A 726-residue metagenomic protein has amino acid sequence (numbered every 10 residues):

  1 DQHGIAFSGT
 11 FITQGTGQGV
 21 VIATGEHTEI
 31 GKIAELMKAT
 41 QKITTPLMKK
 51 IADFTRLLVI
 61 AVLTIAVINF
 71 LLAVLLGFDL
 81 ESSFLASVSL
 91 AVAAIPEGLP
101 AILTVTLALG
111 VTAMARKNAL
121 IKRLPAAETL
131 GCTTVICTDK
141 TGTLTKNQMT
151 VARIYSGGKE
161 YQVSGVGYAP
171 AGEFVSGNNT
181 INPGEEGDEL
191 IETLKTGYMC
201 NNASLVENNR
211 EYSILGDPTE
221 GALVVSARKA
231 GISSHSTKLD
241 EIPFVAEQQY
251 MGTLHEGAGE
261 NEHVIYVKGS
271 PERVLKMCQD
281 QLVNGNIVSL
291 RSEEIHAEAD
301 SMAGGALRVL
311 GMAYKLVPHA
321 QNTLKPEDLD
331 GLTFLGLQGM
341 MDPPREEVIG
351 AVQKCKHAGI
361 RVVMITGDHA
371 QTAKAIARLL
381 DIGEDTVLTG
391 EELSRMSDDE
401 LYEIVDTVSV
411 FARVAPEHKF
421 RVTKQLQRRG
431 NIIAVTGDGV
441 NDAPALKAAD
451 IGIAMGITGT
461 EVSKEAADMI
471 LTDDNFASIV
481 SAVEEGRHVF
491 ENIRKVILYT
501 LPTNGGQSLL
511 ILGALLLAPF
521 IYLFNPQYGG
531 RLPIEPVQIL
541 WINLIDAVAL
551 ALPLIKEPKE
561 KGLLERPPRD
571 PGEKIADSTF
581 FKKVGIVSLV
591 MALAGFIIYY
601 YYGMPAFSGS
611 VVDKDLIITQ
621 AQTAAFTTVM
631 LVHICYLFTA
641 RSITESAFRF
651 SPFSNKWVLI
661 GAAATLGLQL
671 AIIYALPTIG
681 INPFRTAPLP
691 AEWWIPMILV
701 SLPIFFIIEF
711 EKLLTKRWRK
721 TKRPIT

Functional and structural regions predicted by a protein language model:
D1-P568, E573-A576, L589, F626 (+1 more regions): Conserved cytosolic headpiece of P-type ATPases
L516, K582-I598, L631, G667: Alpha-helical transmembrane segments of multi-pass integral membrane proteins
D570-V590, D615-A624: Membrane-water interface at loop-to-transmembrane-helix junctions
I598-P605, I618, M630: C-terminal substrate-binding/catalytic lobe of Rossmann-fold NAD(P)-dependent dehydrogenases
A606-D615: Membrane-interface interhelical connector segments
A640: A C-terminal functional module that forms or caps the active site or interfaces directly with catalytic machinery
